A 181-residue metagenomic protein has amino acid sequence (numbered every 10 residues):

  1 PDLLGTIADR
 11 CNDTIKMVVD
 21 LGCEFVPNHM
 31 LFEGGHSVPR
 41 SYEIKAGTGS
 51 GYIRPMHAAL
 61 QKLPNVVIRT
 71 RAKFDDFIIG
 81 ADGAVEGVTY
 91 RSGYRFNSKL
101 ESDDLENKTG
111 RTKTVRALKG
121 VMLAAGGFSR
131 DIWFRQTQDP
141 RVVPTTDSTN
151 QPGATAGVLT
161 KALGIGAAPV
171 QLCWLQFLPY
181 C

Functional and structural regions predicted by a protein language model:
P1-D2, E43-I44, P144-T146: Short, contiguous strand/loop micro-motifs
G5-T112, L118, I132-F134: Conserved redox-cofactor binding core of oxidoreductases
R95-C181: Glycine-rich loop(s) and the adjacent beta-strand/alpha-helix scaffold that form part
